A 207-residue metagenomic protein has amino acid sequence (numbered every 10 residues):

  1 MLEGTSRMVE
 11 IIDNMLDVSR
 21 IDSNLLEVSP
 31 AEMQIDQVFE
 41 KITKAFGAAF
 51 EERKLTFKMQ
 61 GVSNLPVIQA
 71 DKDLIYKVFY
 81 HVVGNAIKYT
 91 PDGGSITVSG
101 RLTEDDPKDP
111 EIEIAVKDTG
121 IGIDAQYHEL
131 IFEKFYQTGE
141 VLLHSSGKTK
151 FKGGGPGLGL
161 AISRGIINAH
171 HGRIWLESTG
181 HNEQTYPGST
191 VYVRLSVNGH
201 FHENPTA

Functional and structural regions predicted by a protein language model:
E3-M8: Short alpha-helical segment of the dimerization/phosphotransfer core of two-component systems
S19-P30: Helix-loop junction within the histidine kinase core
S29-Q34, E51, T56-P66: Conserved catalytic submotifs in the C-terminal HATPase_c
A86-I87: Short helix-loop "hinge" at the ATP-lid/N-box region of the Bergerat-fold HATPase_c
E129-E133: ATPase catalytic-site recognition across NTP-hydrolyzing enzymes
G159, S163: Short alpha-helical Gxxx[C/S/T] motif in the catalytic ATP-binding
H171-E183: Glycine-rich ATP-binding loops of the HATPase_c
